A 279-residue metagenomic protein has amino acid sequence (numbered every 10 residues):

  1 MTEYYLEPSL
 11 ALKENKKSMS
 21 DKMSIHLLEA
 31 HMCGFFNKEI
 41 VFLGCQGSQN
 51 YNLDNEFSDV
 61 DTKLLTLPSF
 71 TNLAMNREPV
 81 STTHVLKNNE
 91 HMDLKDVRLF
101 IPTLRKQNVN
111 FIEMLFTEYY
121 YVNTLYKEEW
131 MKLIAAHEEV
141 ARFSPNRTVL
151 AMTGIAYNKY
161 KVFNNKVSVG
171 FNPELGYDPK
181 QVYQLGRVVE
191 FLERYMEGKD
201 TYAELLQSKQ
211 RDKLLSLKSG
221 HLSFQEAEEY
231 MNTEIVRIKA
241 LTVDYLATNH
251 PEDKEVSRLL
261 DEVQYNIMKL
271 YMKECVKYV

Functional and structural regions predicted by a protein language model:
M1-L28, T242: N-terminal regions immediately upstream of nucleotidyltransferase
E3, E29-R77: Active-site nucleotide-donor binding segment shared across nucleotidyl transfer reactions
N52-N55, N88-M92, P173-K180: Conserved aromatic-histidine-acidic binding/catalytic patches
N55, N72-N76, E113, R194-Y202: Short, solvent-exposed secondary-structure capping/transition elements
T66, L104, V189-M196, Y271 (+1 more regions): Generic structural signal for hydrophobic core residues of well-folded globular domains
L73-V162: A basic- and aromatic-enriched beta-loop-alpha substructure that forms the phosphate/nucleotide- and DNA/RNA-contacting
V122-Q264: Conserved nucleotidyltransferase catalytic core and NTase-mimicking acidic/glycine-rich helix/loop elements in nucleic
V256-V279: Short, amphipathic C-terminal "tail helix"
